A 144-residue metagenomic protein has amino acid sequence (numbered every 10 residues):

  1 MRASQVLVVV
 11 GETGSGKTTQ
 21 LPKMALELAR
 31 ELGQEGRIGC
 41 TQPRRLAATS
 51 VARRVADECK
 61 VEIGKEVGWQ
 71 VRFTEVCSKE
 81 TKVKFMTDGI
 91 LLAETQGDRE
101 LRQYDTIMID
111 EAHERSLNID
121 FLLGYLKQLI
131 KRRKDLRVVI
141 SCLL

Functional and structural regions predicted by a protein language model:
R2-L144: Conserved P-loop NTPase motor core
